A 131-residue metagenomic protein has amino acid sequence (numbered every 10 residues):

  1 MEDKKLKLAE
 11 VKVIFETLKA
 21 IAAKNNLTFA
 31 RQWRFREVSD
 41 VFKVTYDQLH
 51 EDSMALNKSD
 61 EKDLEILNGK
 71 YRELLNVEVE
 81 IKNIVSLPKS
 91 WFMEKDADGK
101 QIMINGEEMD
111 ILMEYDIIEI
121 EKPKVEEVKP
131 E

Functional and structural regions predicted by a protein language model:
E2-E131: A composition-driven surface/loop motif
